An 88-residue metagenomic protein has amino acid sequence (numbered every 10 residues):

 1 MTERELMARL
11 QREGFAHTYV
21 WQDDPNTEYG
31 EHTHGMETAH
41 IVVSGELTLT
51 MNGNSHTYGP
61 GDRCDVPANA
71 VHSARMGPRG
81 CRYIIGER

Functional and structural regions predicted by a protein language model:
M1-Q11: Extreme N-terminal tail/first-helix region
M7-R9, E28-H34, M51, R75-M76: Short histidine-centered beta-strand/loop micro-motifs that create catalytic or ligand/metal-coordination sites
A16-H34, A68: Conserved short histidine dyad/triad with adjacent acidic residue
P25, G35, N54, A70-V71 (+1 more regions): A generic "binding-loop/recognition-motif" signal
T33-L49: Short, conserved beta-strand element in jelly-roll/cupin
N52-N69: Short acidic-glycine-tyrosine-enriched beta hairpin
A68-R88: Ligand-binding loop in jelly-roll beta-barrel domains
